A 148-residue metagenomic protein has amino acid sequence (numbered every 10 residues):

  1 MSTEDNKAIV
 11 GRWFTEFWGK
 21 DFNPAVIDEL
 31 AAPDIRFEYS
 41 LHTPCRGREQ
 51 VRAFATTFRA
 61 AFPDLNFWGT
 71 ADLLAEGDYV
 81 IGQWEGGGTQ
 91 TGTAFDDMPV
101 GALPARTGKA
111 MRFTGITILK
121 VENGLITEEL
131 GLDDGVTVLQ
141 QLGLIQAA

Functional and structural regions predicted by a protein language model:
M1-A148: C-terminal and inter-domain tail/linker signature
